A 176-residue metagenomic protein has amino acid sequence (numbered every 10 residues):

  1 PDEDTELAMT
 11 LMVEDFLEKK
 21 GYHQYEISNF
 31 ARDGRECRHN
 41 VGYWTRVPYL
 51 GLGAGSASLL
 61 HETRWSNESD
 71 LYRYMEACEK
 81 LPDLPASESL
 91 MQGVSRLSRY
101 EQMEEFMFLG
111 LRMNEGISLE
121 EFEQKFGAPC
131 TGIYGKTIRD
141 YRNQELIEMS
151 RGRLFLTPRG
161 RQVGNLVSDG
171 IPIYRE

Functional and structural regions predicted by a protein language model:
P1-A128: C-terminal scaffold of the Radical SAM
E36-N40, Q144-E145, Q162: Short secondary-structure transition/capping segments
L119-E120, G132-Y134, M149: Extended hydrophobic-aromatic, low-complexity segments
G127-N143: Short amphipathic alpha-helical interaction segments
R142-G152: A short, conserved structural fragment
R153-T157: Minor-groove-contacting beta-hairpin "wing" of winged helix-turn-helix DNA-binding domains
R159-E176: Short, amphipathic alpha-helical interaction segments positioned at domain boundaries
